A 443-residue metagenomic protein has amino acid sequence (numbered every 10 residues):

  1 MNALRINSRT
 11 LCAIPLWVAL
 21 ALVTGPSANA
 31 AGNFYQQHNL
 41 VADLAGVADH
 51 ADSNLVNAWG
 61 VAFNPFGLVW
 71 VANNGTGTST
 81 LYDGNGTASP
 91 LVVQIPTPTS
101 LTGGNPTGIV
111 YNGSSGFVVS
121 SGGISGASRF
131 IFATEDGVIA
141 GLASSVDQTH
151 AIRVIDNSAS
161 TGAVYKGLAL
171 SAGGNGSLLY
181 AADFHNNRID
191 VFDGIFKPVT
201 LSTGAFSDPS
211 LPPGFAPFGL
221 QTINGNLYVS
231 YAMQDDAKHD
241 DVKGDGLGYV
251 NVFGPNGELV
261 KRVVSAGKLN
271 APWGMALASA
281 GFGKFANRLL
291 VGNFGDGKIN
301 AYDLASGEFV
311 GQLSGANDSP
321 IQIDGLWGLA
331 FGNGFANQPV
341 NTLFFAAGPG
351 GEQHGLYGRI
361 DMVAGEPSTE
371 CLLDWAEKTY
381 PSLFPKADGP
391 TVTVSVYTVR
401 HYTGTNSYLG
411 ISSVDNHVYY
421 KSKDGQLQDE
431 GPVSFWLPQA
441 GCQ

Functional and structural regions predicted by a protein language model:
N2-P15: Bacterial N-terminal signal peptides that target proteins for export
A3-I6, L383-F384, F435-C442: Short, aromatic- and cysteine-enriched interfacial helices/patches that mediate contacts at lipid membranes
C12-G25: Bacterial N-terminal signal peptides
A30-E366: Sequence/structural signature of beta-propeller domains
P367-T398, G441: Short, non-transmembrane alpha-helical segments in secretory-pathway proteins
P390-G425: Exposed beta-strand-loop-beta-strand "reactive/processing" segments of non-cytosolic proteins
Y419-Q443: A short, surface-exposed interaction/processing loop segment used at functional sites
